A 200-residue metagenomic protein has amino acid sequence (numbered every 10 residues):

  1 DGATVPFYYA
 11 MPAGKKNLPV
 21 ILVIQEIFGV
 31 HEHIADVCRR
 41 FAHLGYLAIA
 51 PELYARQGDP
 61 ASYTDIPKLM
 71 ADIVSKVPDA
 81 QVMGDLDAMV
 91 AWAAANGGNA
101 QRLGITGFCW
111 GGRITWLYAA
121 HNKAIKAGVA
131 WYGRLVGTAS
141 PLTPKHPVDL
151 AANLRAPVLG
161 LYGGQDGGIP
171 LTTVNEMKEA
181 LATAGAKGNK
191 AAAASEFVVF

Functional and structural regions predicted by a protein language model:
D1-F200: N-terminal cap/leader regions of alpha/beta-hydrolase-fold enzymes, predominantly small-molecule hydrolases
